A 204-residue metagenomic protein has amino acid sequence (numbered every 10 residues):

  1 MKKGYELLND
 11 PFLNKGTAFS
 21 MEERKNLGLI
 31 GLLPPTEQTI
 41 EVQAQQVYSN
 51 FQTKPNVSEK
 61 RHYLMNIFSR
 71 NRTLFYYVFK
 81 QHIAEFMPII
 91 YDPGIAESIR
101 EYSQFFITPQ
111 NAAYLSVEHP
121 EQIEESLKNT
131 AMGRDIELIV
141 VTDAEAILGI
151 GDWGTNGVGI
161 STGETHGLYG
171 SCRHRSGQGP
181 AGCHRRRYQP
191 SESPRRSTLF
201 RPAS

Functional and structural regions predicted by a protein language model:
M1-S204: Metallocofactor- and cofactor-centric catalytic cores in central/energy metabolism, strongly enriched
